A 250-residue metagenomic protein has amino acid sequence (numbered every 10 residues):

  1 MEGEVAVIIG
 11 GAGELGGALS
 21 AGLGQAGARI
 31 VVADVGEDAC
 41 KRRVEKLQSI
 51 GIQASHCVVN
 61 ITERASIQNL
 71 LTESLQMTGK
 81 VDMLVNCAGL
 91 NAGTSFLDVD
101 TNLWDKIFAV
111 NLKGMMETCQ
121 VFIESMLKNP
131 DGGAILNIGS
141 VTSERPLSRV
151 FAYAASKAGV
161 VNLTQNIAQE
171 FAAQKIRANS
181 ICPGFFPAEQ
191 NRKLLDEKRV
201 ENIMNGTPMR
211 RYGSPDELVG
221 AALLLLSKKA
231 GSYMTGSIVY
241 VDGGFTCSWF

Functional and structural regions predicted by a protein language model:
M1-V31: Canonical Rossmann dinucleotide-binding motif of NAD(H)/NADP(H)-dependent dehydrogenases/reductases, specifically
S95-F96, D100-F108, N191, I203: Substrate-binding pocket helix/loop in short-chain dehydrogenase/reductase
V99, P146-A154, N166: Active-site loop-to-helix junction immediately N-terminal to the catalytic Tyr of the SDR YXXXK motif in Rossmann-fold
C119, S156, T164: Active-site helix of classical SDR
E124, Q169-A173, S232: Alpha-helical segment proximal to the catalytic Tyr-Lys
S140: Residue(s) in the substrate-gating loop at a strand-loop-helix junction that position the organic substrate next
I176, Y212-V241, T246: C-terminal substrate-recognition "lid" of short-chain dehydrogenase/reductases
